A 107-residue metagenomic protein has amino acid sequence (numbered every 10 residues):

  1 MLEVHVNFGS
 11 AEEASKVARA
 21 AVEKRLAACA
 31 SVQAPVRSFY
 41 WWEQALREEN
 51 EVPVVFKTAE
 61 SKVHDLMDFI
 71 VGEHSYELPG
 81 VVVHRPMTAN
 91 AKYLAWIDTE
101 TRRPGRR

Functional and structural regions predicted by a protein language model:
M1-R107: Positively charged, small/polar-rich N-terminal and surface patches that mediate targeting and assembly and bind
